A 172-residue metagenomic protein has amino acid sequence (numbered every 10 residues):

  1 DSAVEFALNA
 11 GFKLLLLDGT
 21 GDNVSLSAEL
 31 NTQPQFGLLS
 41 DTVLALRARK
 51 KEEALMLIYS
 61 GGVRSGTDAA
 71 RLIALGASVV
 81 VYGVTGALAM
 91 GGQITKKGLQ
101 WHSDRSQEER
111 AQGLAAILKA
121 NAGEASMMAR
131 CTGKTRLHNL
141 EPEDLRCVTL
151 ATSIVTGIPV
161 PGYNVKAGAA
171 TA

Functional and structural regions predicted by a protein language model:
D1-A111: Glycine-rich phosphate/ribose-binding loops and adjacent secondary-structure elements that form binding surfaces
E109-A172: C-terminal extensions of enzymes
